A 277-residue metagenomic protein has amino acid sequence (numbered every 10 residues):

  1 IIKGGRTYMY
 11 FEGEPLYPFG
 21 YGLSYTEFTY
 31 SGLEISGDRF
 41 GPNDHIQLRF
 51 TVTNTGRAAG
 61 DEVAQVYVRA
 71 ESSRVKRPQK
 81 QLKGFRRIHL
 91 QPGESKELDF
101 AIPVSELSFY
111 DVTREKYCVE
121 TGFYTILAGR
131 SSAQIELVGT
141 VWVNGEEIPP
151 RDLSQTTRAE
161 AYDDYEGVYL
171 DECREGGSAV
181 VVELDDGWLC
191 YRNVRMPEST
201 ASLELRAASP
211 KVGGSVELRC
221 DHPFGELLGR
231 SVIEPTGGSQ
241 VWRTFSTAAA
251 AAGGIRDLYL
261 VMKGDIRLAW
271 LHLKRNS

Functional and structural regions predicted by a protein language model:
I1-D61, Y67, P92, C118-G167 (+1 more regions): Secreted, periplasmic, or luminal enzymes acting at the cell surface/secretory milieu
S31-S36, L82-R87, D111, W188-R192 (+1 more regions): Short structured motifs
P42-N43, L90-S95, G238-Q240: Solvent-exposed, conformationally flexible loop/turn segments
H45-S72, T200-R206, G213-P223: Beta-strand-rich binding/interaction modules
V68-I88, F224-L228, S239: Short beta-strand and strand-turn-strand segments in soluble, beta-rich domains
R74-R114: Intrinsically disordered, low-complexity Pro/Gly/Ser/Thr-rich segments with frequent PxxP/GP/PP motifs and embedded
F123-T125, S132, W142-S277: Extracytoplasmic
